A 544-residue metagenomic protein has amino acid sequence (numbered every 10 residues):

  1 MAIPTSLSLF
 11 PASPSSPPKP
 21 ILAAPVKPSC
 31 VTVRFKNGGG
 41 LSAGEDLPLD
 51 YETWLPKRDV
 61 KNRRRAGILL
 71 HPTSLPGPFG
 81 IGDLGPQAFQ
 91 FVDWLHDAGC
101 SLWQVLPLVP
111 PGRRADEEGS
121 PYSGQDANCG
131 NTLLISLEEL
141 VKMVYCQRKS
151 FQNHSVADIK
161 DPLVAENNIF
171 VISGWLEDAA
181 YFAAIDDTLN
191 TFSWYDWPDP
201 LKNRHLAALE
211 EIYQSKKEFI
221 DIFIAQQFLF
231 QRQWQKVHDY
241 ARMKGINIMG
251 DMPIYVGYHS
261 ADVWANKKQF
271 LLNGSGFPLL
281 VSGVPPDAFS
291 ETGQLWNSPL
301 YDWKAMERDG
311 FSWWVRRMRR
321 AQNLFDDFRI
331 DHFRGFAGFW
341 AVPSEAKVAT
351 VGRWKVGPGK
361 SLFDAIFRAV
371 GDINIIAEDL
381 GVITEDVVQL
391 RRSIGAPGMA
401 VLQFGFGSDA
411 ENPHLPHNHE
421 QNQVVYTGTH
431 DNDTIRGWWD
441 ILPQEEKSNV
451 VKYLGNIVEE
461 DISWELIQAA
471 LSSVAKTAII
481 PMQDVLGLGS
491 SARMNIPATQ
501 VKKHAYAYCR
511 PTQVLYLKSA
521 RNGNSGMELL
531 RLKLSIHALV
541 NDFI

Functional and structural regions predicted by a protein language model:
M1-T32: N-terminal chloroplast transit peptides
A24-T73, D83-F89: N-terminal regions that are enriched for targeting/export leaders and immediately downstream pro/stem segments
W54, D59-K61, P86-P111, R320-D327 (+1 more regions): Catalytic domains of carbohydrate-active enzymes, especially glycoside hydrolases
K57-R64, H71, A115-Q231, Y255-I479 (+3 more regions): Alpha-amylase-like alpha-glycosidases and glucanotransferases acting on alpha-linked glucans and related
H96, W234-R242, F367, R391-R392: Surface-exposed amphipathic alpha-helices with a cationic face
Q227-V256: Conserved, well-ordered alpha-helix/loop/beta-strand core segments that scaffold catalytic motifs
L486-S519: Low-complexity, glycine/alanine/valine/leucine- and proline-rich hydrophobic stretches
K518-I544: C-terminal accessory segments of extracellular proteins
